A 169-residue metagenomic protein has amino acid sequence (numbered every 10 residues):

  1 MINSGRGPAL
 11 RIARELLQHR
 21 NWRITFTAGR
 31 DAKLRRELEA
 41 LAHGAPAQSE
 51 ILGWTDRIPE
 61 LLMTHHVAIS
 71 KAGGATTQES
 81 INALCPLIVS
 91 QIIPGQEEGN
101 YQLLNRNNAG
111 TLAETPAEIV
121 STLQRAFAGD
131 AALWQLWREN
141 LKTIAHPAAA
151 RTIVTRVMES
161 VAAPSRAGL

Functional and structural regions predicted by a protein language model:
M1-L169: Nucleotide-activated sugar donor-binding and catalytic core shared by glycosyltransferases and related lipid-linked
